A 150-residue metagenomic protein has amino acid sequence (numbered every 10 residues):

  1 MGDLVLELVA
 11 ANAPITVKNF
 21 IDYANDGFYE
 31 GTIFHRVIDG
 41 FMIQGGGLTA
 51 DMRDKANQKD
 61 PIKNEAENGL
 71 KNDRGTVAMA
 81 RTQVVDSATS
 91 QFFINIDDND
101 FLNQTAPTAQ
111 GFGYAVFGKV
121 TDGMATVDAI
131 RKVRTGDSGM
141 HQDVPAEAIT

Functional and structural regions predicted by a protein language model:
M1-T150: Cyclophilin-like peptidyl-prolyl cis-trans isomerases
